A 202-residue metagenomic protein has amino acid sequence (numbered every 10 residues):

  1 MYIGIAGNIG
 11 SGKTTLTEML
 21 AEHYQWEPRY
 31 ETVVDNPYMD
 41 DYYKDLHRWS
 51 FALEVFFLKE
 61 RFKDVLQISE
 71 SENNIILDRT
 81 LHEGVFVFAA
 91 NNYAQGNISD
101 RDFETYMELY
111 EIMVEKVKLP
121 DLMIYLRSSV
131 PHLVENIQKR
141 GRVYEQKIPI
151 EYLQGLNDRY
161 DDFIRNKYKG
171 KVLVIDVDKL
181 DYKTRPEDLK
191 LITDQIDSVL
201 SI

Functional and structural regions predicted by a protein language model:
I5: Hydrophobic anchor at the beta1->P-loop junction of P-loop NTPases
N8: P-loop (Walker A) phosphate-binding loop of NTP-binding proteins
K13: Conserved lysine of the Walker
L16-T17: Post-Walker A alpha-helix
E22-E60: Conserved substrate/cofactor phosphate-moiety recognition/catalytic segment in nucleotide-dependent phosphotransferases
R61-R101: A basic- and aromatic-enriched beta-loop-alpha substructure that forms the phosphate/nucleotide- and DNA/RNA-contacting
V87-D158: A glycine- and Lys/Arg-enriched "phosphate-lid" helix/loop adjacent to the NTP-binding pocket of small-molecule kinases
V134-I202: NTP-dependent small-molecule kinase module
